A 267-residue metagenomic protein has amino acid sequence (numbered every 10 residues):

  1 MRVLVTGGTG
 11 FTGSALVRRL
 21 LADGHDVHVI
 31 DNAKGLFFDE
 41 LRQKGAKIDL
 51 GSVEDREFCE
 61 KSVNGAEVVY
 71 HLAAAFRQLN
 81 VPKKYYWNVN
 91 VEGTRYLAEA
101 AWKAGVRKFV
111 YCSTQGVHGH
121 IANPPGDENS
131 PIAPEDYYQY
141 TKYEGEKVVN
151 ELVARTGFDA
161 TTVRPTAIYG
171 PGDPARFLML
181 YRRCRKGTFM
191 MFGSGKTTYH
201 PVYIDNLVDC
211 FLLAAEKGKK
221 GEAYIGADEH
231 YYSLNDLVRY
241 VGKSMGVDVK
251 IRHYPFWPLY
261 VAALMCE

Functional and structural regions predicted by a protein language model:
V3-D23: N-terminal Rossmann NAD(P)H-binding glycine-rich loop of SDR-like oxidoreductase domains
A46-E92, A100, V117-H120: NAD(P)H-binding glycine-rich loop region in Rossmannoid oxidoreductase-like domains and their noncatalytic homologs
Y96-Y138, V153: Conserved Rossmann-fold NAD(P)-dependent oxidoreductase catalytic core, especially the SDR/UDP-sugar
E135, T166-P174, S194-I204, D228-H230: Glycine-rich "substrate-gating" loop/helix at the edge of Rossmann-like oxidoreductase active sites
E135-T161: Active-site Tyr-X1-5-Lys
Y143, T156-F158, Y169-M179, L213-Y224 (+2 more regions): Glycine/proline-rich active-site loop of Rossmann-fold NAD(P)-dependent oxidoreductases
R182-V202, N206, C210, A214 (+2 more regions): A conserved pocket-lining segment of Rossmann-fold NAD(P)-dependent short-chain dehydrogenase/reductase
K217-E267: Mid/C-terminal beta-alpha module of Rossmann-like enzyme folds, strongest in SDR-family dehydrogenases/epimerases
